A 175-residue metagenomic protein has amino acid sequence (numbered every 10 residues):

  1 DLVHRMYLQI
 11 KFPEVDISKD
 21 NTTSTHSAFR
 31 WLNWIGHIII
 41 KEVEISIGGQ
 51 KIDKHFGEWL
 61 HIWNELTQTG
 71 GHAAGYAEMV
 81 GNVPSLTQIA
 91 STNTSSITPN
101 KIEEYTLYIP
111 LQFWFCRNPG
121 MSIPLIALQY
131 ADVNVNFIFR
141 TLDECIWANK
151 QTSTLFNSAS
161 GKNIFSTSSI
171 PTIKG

Functional and structural regions predicted by a protein language model:
D1-G175: Short, low-complexity Pro/Thr/Gly
